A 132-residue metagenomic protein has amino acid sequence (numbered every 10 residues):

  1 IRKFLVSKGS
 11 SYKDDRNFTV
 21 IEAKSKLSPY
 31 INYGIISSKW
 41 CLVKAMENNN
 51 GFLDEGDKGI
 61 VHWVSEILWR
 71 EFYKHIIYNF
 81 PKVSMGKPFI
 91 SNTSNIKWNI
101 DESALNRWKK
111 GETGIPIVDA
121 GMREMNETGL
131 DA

Functional and structural regions predicted by a protein language model:
R2-A132: Gly/Thr-rich phosphate-binding loop signature of adenosyl cofactor/nucleotide-binding cores
